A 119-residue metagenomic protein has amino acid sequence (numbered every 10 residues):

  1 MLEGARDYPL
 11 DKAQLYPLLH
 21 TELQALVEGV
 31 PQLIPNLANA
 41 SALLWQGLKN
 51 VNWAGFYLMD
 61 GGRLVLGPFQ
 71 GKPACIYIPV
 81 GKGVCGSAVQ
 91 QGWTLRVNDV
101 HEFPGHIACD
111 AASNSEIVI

Functional and structural regions predicted by a protein language model:
M1-L66: Intrinsically disordered, low-complexity terminal regulatory regions
V51, M59, R63-C109: Regulatory sensory and allosteric helical modules in signal-transduction proteins and certain transcription factors
G105-I119: Helix-to-coil/beta transition segments that act as allosteric "coupling" elements at the rims of sensory or catalytic
